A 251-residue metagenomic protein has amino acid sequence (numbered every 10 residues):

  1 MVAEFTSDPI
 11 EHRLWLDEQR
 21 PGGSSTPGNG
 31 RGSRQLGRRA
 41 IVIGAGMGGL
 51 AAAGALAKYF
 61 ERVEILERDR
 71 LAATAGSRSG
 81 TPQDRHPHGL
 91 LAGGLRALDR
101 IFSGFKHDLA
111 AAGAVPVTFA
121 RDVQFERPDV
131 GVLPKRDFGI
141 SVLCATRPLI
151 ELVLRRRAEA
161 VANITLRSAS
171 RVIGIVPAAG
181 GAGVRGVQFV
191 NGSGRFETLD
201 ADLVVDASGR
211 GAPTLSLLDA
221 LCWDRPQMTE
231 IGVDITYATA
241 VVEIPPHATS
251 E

Functional and structural regions predicted by a protein language model:
M1-A40, K58-R62, R70-L71: Extreme N-terminal leader/targeting segments of oxidoreductases
G44-M47, R68: Glycine-rich Rossmann-fold phosphate-binding loop(s) that bind the pyrophosphate of adenine dinucleotide cofactors
G48, A52, L71: Conserved Rossmann-like nucleotide-cofactor binding loop
A55, Y59, A75-F125: N-terminal FAD cofactor-binding segment of flavoenzymes
G89-L90, D137-R156, A207, P213 (+1 more regions): Short beta-strand to alpha-helix junction loop
R127-R147, V184-G186: Helix-loop-beta segment of a Rossmann-like dinucleotide-binding subdomain
A160-E251: Predominantly flavin-linked oxidoreductase catalytic cores and closely associated redox partners
